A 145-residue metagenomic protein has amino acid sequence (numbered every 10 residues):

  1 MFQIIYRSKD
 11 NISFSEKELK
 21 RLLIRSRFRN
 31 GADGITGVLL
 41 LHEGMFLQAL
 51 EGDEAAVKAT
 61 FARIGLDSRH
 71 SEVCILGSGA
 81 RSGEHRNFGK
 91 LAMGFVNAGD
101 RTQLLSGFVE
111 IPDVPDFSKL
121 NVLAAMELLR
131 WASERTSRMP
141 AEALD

Functional and structural regions predicted by a protein language model:
M1-D145: Charge-rich, low-complexity N-terminal segments
